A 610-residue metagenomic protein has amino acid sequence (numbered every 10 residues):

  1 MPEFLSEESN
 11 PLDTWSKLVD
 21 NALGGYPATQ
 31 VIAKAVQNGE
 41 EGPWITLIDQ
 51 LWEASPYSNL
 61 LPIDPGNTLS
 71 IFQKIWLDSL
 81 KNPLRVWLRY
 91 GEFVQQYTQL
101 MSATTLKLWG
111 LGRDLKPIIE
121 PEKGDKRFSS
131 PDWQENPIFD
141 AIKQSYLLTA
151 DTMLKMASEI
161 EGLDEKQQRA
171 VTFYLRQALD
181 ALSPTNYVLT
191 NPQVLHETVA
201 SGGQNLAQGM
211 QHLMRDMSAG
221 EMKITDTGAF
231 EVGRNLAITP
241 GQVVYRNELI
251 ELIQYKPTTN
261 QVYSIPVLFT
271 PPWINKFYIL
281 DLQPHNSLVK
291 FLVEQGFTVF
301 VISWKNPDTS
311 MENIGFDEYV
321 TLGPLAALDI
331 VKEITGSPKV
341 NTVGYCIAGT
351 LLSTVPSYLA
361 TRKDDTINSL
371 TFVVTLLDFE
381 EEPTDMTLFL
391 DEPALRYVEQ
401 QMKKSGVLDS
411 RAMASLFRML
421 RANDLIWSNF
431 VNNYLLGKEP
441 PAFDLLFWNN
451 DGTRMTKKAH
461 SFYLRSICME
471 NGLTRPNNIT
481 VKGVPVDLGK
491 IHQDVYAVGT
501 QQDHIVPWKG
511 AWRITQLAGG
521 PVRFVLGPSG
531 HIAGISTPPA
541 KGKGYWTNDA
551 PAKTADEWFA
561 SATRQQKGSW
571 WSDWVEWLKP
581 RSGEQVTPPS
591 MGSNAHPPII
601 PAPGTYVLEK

Functional and structural regions predicted by a protein language model:
M1-E251, V262-Y263, F300, I514 (+5 more regions): Amphipathic, low-complexity, repeat-rich surface-exposed segments
E159-H196, E333, S337, V355-S461 (+1 more regions): Alpha/beta-hydrolase-fold enzymes
V262-W273: Short beta-strand element of the alpha/beta-hydrolase
D281-V299: Short amphipathic alpha-helix adjacent to the substrate-entry channel of hydrolases
M311-T335: Alpha/beta-hydrolase active-site loop
L328-A348: Alpha/beta-hydrolase fold nucleophile elbow
I491, A497-G499, D503: Short beta-strand/loop motif that positions the catalytic acidic residue of the alpha/beta-hydrolase fold
P507-L517, P528: Short alpha-helix in the alpha/beta-hydrolase fold that links the catalytic acid
